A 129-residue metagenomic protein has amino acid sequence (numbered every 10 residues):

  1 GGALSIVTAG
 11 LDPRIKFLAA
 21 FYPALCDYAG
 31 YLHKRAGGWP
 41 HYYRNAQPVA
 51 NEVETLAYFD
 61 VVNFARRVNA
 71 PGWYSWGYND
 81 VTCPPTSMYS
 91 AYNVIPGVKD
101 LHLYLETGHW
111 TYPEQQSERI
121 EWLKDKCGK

Functional and structural regions predicted by a protein language model:
G1-S5: Gly/Ala-rich beta-loop-alpha elbow adjacent to hydrolase catalytic centers
V7-N51, T111-E114: Hydrolase active-site cap/lid region
V49-F64: Active-site nucleophile elbow and catalytic-triad environment of alpha/beta-hydrolase enzymes
R67-N69, W73-W76, D80: Short beta-strand/loop motif that positions the catalytic acidic residue of the alpha/beta-hydrolase fold
A70, P84-N93: Short alpha-helix in the alpha/beta-hydrolase fold that links the catalytic acid
Y78-C83, H109-W110: Acidic catalytic loop of the alpha/beta-hydrolase fold
Y89-K129: C-terminal catalytic histidine-bearing segment of alpha/beta-hydrolase fold enzymes
